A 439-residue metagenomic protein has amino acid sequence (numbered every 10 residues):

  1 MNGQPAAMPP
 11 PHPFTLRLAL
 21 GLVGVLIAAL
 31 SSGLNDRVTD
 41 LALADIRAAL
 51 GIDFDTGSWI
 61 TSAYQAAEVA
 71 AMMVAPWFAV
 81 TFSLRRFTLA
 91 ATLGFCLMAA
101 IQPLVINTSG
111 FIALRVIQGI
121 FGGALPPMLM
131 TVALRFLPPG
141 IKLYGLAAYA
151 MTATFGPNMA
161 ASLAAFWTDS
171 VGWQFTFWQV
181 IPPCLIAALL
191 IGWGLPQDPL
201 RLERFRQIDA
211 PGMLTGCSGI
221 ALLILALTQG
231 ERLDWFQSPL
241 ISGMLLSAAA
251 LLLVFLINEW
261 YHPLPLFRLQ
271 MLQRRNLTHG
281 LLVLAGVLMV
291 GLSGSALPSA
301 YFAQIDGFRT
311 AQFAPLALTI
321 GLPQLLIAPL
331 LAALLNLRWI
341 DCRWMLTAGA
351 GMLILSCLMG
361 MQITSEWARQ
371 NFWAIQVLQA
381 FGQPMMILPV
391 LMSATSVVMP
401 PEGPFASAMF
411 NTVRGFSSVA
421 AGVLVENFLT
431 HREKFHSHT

Functional and structural regions predicted by a protein language model:
M1-L34, A48: Cytosolic juxtamembrane N-terminal segment immediately preceding the first transmembrane helix of multi-pass
L18-L34, T39-L41, F54, I60-T61 (+4 more regions): 12-transmembrane solute porter fold
S32, T61-Y64, E68, F95 (+9 more regions): Structural signature of transmembrane alpha-helices in multi-pass secondary transporters
A42-A71, T108-G110: Extracellular/periplasmic helix-loop-helix junction of adjacent transmembrane segments in MFS-like secondary
A44-R47, L114, Q118, M130-P138 (+5 more regions): Helix-terminus/helix-capping segments at the ends of transmembrane helices and short amphipathic helices
I46-R47, F78-A79, F111, L163-V171 (+5 more regions): Interfacial helix-cap and linker-helix signal at transmembrane-aqueous boundaries of multi-pass secondary transporters
M72-G212: Helix-loop-helix hairpins in multi-pass membrane proteins, especially solute transporters
D169-V283, V290: Hydrophobic transmembrane-helix bundles of small-molecule transporters
